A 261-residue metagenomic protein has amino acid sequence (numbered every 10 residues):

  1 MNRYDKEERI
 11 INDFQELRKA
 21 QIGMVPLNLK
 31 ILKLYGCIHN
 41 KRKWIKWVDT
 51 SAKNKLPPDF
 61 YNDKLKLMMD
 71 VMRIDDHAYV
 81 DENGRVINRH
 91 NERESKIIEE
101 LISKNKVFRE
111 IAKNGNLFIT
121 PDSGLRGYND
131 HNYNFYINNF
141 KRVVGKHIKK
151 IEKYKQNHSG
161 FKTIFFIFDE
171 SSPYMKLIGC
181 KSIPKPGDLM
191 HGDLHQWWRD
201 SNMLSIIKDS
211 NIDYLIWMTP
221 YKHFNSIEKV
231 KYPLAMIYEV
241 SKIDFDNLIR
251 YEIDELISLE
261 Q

Functional and structural regions predicted by a protein language model:
M1-K55, M72-Q261: Metal-dependent nuclease catalytic core centered on acidic motifs
F60-N62, L67-R73: Conserved catalytic cores of phosphodiester-cleaving nucleases, focusing on short active-site segments
